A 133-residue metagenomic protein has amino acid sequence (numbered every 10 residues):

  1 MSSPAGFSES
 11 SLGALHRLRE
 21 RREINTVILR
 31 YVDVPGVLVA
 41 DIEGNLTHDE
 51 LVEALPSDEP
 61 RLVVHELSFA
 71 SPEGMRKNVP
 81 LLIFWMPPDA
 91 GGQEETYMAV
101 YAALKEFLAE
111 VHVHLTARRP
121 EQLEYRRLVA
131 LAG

Functional and structural regions predicted by a protein language model:
M1-G133: Contiguous interface-forming segments/domains that mediate binding rather than catalysis
